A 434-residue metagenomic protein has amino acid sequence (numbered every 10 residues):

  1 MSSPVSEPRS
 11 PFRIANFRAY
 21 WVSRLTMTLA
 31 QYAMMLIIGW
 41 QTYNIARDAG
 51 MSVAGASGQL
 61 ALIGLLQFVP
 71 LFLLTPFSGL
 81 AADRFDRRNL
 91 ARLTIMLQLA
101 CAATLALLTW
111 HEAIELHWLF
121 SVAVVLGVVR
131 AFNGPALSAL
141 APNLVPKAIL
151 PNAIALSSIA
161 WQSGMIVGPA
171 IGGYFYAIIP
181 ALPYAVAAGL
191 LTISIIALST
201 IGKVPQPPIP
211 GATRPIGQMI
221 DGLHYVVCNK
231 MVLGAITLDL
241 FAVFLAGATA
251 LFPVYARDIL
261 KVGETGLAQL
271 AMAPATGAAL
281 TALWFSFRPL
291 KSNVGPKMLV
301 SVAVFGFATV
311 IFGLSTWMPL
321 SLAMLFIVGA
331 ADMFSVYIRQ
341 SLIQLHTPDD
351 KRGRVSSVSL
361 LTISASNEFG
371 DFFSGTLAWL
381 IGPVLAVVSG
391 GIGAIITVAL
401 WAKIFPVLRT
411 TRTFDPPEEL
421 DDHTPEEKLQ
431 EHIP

Functional and structural regions predicted by a protein language model:
S2-R18, K203-T237, D421-P434: Juxtamembrane intracellular "pre-TM" segments in multi-pass secondary transporters
P4-V69, H224-P274: Helix-loop boundary and gating motifs at the non-cytosolic
S23, L156-G164, L238, V358-I363: Hydrophobic alpha-helical segments of secondary membrane carriers
L25, I114-F132, L240, A308 (+1 more regions): Hydrophobic core of transmembrane alpha-helices in multi-pass small-molecule transporters, especially MFS/SLC-type
I38, F132-V145, F334-T347: Intracellular juxtamembrane helix-capping segments at the cytosolic ends of symmetry-related transmembrane helices
Q59-I63, L73, F77, R84 (+9 more regions): C-terminal transmembrane bundle of multi-pass solute transporters/carriers
H111-W118, W161-A197: Helix-loop-helix hairpin linking two adjacent transmembrane segments in secondary transporters
V122-S163: Cytoplasmic helix-loop-helix junction between adjacent transmembrane helices in 12-TM secondary transporters
